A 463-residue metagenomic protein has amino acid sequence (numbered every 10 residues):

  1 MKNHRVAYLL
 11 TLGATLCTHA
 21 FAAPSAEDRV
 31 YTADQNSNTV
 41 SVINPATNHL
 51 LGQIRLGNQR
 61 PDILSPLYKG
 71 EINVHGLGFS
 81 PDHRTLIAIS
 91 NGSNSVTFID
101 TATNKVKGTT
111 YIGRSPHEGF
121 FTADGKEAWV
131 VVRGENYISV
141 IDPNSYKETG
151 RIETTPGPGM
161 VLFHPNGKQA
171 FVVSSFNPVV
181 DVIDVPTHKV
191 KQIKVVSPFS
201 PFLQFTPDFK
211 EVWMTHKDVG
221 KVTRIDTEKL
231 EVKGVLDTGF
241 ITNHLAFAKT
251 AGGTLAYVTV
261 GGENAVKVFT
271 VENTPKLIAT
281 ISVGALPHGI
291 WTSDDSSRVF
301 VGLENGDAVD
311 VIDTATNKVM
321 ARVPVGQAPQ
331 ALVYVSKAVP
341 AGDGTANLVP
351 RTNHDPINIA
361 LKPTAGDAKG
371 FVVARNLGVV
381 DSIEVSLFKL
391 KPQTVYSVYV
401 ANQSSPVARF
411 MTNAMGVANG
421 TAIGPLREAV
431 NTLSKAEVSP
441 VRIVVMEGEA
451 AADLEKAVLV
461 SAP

Functional and structural regions predicted by a protein language model:
M1-L9: Bacterial N-terminal signal peptides that target proteins for export
R5, H19-V372, G378, P392 (+5 more regions): Predominantly soluble domains enriched in secretory-pathway, periplasmic, or organellar proteins
Y8-H19: Bacterial N-terminal signal peptides
L387-L390: Short, flexible loop/turn segments at beta-strand junctions in immunoglobulin-like and fibronectin type III
T394-V400: Short beta-strand segments enriched for Tyr within beta-sheet-rich domains, predominantly fibronectin type III
S439-E447: Internal, hydrophobic beta-strand segments that form the core of beta-sheet-rich folds
E455-P463: Short, low-complexity, Pro/Ser/Thr/Gly-rich segments in the mature regions of secreted, periplasmic
